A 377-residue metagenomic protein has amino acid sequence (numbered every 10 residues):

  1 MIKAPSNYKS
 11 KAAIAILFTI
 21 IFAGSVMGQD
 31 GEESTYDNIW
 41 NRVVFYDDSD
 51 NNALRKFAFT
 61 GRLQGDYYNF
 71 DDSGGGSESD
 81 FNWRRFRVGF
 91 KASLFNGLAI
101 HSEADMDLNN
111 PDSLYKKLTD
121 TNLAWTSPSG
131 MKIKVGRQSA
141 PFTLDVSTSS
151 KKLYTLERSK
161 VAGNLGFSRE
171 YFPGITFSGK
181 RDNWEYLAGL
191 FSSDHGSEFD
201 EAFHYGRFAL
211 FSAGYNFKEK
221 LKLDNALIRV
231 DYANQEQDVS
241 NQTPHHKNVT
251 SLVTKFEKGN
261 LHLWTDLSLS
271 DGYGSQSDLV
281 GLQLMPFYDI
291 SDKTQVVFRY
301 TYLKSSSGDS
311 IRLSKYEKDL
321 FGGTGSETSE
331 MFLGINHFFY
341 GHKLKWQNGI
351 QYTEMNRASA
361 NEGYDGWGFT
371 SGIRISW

Functional and structural regions predicted by a protein language model:
M1-K9: N-terminal secretory signal peptides that target proteins for export/translocation
I2-K3, F18, F22-Q64, W377: N-terminal periplasmic/intermembrane-space "pro-region" immediately following the signal or transit peptide
K9-I16: Sec-dependent signal peptide recognition, specifically the positively charged N-region followed immediately by
D30-T35, D71-G76, F95, N122-T126 (+3 more regions): Outer-membrane beta-barrel pore domains
N41-F45, A209-F217, F332-N336, G372-S376: Short, well-ordered amphipathic alpha-helices
F45-H195, Y205-L210, G214-K220, L282-G308: Outer membrane beta-barrel
G189-E201, D231-Q237: Active-site-proximal beta-alpha loop/turn segments in soluble metabolic enzymes
A202-G206, H245-K247: Interfacial loop-to-helix transition and helix-capping segments at the boundaries of transmembrane helices
